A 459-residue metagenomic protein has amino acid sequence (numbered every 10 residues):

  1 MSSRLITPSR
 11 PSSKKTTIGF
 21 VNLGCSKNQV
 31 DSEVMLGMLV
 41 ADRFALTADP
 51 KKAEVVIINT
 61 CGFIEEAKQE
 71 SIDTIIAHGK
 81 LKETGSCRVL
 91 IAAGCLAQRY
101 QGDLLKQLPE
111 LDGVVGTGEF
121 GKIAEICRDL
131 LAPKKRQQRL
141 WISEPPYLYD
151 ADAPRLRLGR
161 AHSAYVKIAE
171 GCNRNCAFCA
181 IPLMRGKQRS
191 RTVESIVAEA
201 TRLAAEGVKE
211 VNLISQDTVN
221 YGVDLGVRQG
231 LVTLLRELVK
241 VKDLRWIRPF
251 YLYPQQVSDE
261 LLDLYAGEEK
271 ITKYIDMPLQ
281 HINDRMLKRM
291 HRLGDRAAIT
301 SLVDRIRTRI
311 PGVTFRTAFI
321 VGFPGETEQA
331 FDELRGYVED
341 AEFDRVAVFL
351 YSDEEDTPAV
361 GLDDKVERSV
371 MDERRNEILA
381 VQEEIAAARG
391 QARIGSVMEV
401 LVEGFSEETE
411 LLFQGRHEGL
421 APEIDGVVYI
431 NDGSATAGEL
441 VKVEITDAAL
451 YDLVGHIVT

Functional and structural regions predicted by a protein language model:
M1-Y221, I275, R296-T308, D332 (+4 more regions): Proteins enriched for Cys/Gly/acidic motifs involved in redox and nucleic-acid/cofactor modification
I6, G361-T459: Terminal RNA-binding accessory module
V21, A93, I214-Q216, F250-L252 (+7 more regions): Generic beta-strand/beta-sheet core signal
F44, R88, D112, L244-R245 (+2 more regions): A structural micro-motif
V89-G94, R99, A205-Q329, E339-D340: Conserved SAM/AdoMet-binding glycine-rich loop
D112, K209, R245, T272 (+3 more regions): Short acidic/polar active-site loop segments enriched in Thr and Asp
L156-R157, D263-G267, L279, G390-A392 (+2 more regions): Replace "in large, NTP-powered and nucleic-acid-processing enzymes" with "in large, NTP-powered factors and other
C176, I196, L213, P249 (+7 more regions): Conserved, mostly hydrophobic/aromatic
